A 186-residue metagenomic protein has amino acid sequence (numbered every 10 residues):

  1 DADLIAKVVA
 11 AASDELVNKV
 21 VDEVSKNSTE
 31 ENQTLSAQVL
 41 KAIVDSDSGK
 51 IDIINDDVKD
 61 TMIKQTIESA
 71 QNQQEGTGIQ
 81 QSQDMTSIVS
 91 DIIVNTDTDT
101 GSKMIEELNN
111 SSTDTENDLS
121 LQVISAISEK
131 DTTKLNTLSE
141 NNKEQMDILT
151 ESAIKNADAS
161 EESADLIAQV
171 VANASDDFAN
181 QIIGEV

Functional and structural regions predicted by a protein language model:
D1-V186: Non-catalytic all-alpha helical scaffold/repeat segments
